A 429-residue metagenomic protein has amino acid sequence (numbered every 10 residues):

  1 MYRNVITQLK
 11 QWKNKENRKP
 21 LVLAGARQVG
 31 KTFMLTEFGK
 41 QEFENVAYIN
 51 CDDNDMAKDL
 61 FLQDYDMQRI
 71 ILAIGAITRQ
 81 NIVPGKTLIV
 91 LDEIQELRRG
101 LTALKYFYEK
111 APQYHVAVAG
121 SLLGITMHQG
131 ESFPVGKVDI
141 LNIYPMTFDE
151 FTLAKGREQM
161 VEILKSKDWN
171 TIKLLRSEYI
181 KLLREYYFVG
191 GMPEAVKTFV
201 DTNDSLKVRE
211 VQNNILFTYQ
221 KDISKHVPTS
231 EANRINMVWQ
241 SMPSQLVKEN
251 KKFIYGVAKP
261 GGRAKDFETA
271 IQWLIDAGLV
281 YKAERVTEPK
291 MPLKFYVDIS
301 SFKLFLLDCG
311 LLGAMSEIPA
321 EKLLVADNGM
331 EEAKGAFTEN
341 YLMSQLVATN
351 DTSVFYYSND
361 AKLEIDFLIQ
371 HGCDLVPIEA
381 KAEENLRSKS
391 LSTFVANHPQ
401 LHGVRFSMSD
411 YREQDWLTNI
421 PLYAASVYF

Functional and structural regions predicted by a protein language model:
M1-N14: N-terminal pre-Walker A segment at the start of P-loop NTPase domains
L23: Hydrophobic anchor at the beta1->P-loop junction of P-loop NTPases
K31: Conserved lysine of the Walker
M34, F38: Hydrophobic positions on the alpha1 helix immediately C-terminal to the Walker A/P-loop
D53-P84: Short glycine-rich substrate-engagement loop in P-loop NTPases that contacts/grips substrate
M127-V247: Interdomain motor-coupling "hinge/lid" segment immediately C-terminal to the ATP-binding subdomain of NTP-driven enzymes
K197-H371: Accessory nucleic acid-recognition modules appended to NTPase machines
L346, I365-E384, G403: Conserved catalytic cores of phosphodiester-cleaving nucleases, focusing on short active-site segments
